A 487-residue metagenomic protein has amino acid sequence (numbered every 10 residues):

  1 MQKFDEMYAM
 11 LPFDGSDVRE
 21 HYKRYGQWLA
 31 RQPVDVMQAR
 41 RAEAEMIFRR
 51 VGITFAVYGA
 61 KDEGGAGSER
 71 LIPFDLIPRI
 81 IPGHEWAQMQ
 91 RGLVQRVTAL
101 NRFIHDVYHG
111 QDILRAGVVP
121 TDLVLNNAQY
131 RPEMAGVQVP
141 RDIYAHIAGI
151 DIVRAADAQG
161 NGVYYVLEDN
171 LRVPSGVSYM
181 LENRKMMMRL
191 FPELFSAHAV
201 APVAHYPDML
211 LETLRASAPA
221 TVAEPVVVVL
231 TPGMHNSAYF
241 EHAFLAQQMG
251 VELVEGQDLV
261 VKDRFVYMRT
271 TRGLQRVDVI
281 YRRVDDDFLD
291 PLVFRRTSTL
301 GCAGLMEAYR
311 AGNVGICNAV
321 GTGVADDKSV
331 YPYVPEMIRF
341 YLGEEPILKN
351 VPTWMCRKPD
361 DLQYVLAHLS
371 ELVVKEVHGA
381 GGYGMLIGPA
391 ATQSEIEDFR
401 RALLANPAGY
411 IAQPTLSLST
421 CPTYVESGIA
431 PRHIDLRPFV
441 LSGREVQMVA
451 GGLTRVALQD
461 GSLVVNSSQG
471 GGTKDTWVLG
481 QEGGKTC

Functional and structural regions predicted by a protein language model:
M1-C487: Preference for protein termini
